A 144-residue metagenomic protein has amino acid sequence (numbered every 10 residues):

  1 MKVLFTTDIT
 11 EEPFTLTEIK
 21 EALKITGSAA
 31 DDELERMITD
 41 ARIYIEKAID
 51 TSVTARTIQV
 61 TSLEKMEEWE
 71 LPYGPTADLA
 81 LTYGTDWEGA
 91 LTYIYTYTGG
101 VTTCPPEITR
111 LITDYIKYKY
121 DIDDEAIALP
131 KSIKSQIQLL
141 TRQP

Functional and structural regions predicted by a protein language model:
M1-P144: Divalent metal-cofactor coordination and adjacent catalytic microenvironments
